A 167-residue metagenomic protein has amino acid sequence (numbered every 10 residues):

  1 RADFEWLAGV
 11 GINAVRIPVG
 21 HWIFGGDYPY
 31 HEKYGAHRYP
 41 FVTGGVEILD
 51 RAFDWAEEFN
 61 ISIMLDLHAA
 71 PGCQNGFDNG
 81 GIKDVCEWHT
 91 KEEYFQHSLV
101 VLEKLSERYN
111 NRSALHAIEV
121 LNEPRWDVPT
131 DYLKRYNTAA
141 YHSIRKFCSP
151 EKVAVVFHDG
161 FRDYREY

Functional and structural regions predicted by a protein language model:
R1-A8, S98-K104: Short, acidic/polar
A2-G72, L133-P150: Aromatic-lined substrate-binding rim segments of carbohydrate-active enzymes
C73-N79, K83-Y167: Active-site region of glycoside hydrolase catalytic domains
